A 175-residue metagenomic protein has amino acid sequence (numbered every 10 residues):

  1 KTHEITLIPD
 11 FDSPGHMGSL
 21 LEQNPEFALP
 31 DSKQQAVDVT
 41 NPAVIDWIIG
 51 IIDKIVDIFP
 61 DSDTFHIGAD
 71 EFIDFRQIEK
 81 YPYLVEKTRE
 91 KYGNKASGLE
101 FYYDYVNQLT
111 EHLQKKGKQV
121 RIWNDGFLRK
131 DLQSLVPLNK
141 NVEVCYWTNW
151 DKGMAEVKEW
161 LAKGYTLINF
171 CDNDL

Functional and structural regions predicted by a protein language model:
K1-I122, W160: Substrate-binding cleft of carbohydrate-active enzyme catalytic domains
D10-D12, A69-D70, D125, Y146-N149 (+1 more regions): Active-site-proximal beta-strand/loop segments in catalytic clefts of secreted hydrolases
V120-A162, L175: Substrate-binding cleft/loops of secretory-pathway carbohydrate-active enzymes
